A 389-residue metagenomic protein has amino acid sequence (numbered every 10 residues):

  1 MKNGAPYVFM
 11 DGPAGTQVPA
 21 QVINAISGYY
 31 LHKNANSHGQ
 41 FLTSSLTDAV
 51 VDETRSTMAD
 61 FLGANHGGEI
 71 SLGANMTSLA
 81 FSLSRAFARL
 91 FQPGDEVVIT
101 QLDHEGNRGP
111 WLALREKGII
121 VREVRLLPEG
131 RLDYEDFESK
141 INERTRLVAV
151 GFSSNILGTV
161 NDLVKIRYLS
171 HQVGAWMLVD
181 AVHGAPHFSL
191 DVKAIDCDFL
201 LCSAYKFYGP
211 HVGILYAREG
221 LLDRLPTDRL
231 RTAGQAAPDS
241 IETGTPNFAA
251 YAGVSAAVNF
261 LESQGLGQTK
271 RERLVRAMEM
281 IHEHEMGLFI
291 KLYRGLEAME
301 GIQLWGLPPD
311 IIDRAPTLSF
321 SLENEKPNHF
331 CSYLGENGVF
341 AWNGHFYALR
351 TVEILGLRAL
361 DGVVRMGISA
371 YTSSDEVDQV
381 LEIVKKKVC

Functional and structural regions predicted by a protein language model:
M1-C389: Pyridoxal 5′-phosphate
